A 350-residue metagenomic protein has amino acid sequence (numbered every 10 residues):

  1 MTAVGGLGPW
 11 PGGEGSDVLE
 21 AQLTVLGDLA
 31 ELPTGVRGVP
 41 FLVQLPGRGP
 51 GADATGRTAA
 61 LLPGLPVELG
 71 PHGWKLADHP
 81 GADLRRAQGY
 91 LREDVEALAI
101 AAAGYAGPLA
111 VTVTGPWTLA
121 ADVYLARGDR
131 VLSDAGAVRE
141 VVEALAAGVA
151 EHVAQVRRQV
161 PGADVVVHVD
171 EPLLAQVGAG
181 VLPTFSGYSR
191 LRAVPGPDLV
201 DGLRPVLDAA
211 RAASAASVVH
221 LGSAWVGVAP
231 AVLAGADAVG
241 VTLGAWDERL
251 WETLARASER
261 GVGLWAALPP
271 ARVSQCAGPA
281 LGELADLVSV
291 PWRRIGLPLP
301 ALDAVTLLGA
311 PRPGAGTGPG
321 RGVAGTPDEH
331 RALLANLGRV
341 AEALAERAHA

Functional and structural regions predicted by a protein language model:
M1-T114, L119-S133, R293-G296, D303 (+1 more regions): Alpha/beta catalytic barrel-like cores
T2-P9, P33-V43, P108-A110, D164-H168 (+4 more regions): Structural preference for beta-strand elements that scaffold enzyme active sites
P80-L84, R127-E143, A179-D198, A238-V241: Glycine-rich tight-turn/loop motif centered on a GG-T
D83-L98, R139-H152, G282-L287: Glycine-rich anion/phosphate-binding loops
V111, V149, E171, A231 (+1 more regions): Conserved, mostly hydrophobic/aromatic
T112-D129, V160-L191, S223-W225: Active-site-proximal loop/short-helix segments that contain or immediately flank catalytic acid/base residue(s)
L191-D201, A209, A213-L250, G263-P270: Catalytic beta/alpha-barrel core
D237-A350: Catalytic-face loop-and-helix region of soluble metabolic enzyme cores
